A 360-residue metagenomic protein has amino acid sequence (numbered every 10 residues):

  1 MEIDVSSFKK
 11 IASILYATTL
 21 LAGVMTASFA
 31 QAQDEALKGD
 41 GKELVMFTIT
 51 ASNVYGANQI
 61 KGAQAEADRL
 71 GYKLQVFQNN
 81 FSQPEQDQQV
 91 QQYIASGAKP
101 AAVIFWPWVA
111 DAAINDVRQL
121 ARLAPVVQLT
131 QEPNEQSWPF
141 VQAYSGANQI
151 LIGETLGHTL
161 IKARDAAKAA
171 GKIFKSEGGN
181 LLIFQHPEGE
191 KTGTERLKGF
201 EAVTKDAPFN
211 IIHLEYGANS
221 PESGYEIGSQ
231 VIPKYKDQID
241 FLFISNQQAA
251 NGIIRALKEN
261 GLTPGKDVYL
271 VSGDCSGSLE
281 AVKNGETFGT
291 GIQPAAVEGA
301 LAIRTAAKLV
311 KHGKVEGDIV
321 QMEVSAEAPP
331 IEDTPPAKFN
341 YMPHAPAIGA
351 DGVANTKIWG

Functional and structural regions predicted by a protein language model:
M1-E43, D68-R69, A98, R118-L123 (+1 more regions): Short, low-complexity disordered leader/linker segments with a strong preference for bacterial N-terminal type II
Q33-K42, E177-E188, T204, G299-G360: Hinge/cleft segment of the Venus flytrap/periplasmic-binding protein
M46-K61, Q75-Q88, V109, T130-Q131 (+6 more regions): Hinge/beta->alpha junction and helix N-cap segments in small-molecule ligand-binding domains
L70, I94, L160-D165, I232 (+2 more regions): Short, hydrophobic alpha-helical segments
N80-E135, Q142-A147, Q247-N251: Beta-alpha junction/loop-to-helix N-cap segments that form part of ligand/metal-binding clefts
A102-R122, V126, F200, H213-A281: Hydrophobic alpha-helical
D116-L151, K162, A167, I173-N180 (+2 more regions): Flexible loop/hinge segments that line or gate small-molecule binding clefts
I244, R255-D333, H344: Exported/periplasmic ABC-transporter solute-binding proteins
